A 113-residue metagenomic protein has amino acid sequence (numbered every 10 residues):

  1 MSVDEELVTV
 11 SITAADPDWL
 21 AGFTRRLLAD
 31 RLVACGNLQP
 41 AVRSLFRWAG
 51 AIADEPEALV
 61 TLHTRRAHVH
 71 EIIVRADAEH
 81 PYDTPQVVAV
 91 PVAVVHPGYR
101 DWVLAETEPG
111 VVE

Functional and structural regions predicted by a protein language model:
M1-E113: Positively charged, small/polar-rich N-terminal and surface patches that mediate targeting and assembly and bind
